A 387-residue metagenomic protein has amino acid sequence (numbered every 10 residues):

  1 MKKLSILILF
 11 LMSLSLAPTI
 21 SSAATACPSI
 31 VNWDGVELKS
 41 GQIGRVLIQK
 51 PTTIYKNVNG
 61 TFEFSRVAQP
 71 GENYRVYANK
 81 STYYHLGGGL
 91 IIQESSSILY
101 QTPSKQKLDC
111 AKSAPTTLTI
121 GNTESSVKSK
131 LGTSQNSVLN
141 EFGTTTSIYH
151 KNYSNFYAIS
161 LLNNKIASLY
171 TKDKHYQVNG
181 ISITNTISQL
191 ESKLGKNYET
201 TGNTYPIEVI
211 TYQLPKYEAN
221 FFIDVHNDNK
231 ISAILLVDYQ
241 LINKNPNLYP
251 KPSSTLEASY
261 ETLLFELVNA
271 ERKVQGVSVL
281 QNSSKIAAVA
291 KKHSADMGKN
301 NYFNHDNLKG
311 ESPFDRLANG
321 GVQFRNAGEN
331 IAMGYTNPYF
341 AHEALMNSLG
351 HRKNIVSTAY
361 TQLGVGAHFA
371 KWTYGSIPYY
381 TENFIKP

Functional and structural regions predicted by a protein language model:
M1-A24: Sec-dependent N-terminal signal peptides of Gram-positive bacterial secreted proteins and lipoproteins
A24-Q106: Beta-loop motif signature
G60-Y83, S113-S126, K130-L139, G180-I187 (+1 more regions): Extracytoplasmic Gram-positive cell-surface binding/anchoring modules and repeats
I92-S95, K105-K107, L139-N179, V209-P252 (+2 more regions): Amphipathic N-proximal alpha-helical interface segments
L108-A114, T119-L162, S188-N229, T358 (+1 more regions): A cross-family detector of function-defining hotspots
A111-T117, K174-I181, Y249-S259, K273-S283 (+2 more regions): Second-shell loop/turn segments in exported
L161-N163, S168-A219, P313-P387: A well-ordered secondary-structure block
L256-D315, T361-L363: Short, well-ordered surface patches within globular domains
